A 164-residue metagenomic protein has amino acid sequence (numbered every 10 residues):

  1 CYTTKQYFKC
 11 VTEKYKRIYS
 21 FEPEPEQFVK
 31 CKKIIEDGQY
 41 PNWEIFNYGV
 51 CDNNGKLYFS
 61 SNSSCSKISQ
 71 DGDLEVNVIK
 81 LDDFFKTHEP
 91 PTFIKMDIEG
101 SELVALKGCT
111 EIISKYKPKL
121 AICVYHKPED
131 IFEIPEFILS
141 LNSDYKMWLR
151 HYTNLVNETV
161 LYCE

Functional and structural regions predicted by a protein language model:
C1-E164: Phosphate/nucleotide-binding beta-alpha loop and adjacent structural elements of enzyme active sites
